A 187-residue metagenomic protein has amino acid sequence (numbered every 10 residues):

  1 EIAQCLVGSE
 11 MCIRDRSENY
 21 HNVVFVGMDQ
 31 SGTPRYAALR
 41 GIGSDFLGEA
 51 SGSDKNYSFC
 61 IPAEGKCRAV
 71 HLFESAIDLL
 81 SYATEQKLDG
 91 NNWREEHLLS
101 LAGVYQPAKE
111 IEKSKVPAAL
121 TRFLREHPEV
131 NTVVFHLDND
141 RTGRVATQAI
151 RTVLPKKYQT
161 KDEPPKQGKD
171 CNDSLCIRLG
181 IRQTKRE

Functional and structural regions predicted by a protein language model:
E1-G8, C12-I13: Single conserved hydrophobic/aromatic residue that forms the stacking wall/gate of nucleotide- or nucleobase-binding
I2, K55-Y57, C171: Glycine-rich, flexible loop/turn motifs
I2, K66-V70, D162: Alpha-helical hydrophobic/aromatic positions enriched in membrane-embedded helices and signal peptides
L6-V7, K66, E129-V130: Short loop/turn elements that form and flank the Walker-type P-loop nucleotide-binding site in RecA-like NTPase cores
R16-E126: Phosphate-handling DNA/RNA-contact segment within nucleic-acid enzymes
T84-E187: TOPRIM fold recognition
